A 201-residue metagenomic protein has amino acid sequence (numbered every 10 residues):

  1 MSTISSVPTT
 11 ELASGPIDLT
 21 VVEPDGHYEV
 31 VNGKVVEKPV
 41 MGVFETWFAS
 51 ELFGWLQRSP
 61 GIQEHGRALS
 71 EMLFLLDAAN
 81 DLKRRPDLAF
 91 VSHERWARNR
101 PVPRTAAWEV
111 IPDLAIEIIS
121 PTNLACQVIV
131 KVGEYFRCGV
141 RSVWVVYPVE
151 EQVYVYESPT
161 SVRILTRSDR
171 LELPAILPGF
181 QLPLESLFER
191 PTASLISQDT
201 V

Functional and structural regions predicted by a protein language model:
M1-V201: Gly/Pro/Ser/Thr-rich low-complexity, intrinsically disordered segments predominantly at protein N-termini
